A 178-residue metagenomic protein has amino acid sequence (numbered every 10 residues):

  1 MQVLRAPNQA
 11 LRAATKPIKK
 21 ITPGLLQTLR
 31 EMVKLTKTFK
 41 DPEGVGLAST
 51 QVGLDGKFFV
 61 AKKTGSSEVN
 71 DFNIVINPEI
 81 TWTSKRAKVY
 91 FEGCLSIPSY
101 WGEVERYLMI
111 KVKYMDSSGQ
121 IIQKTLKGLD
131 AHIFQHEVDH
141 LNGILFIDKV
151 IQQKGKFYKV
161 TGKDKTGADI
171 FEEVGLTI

Functional and structural regions predicted by a protein language model:
M1-I178: Positively charged
